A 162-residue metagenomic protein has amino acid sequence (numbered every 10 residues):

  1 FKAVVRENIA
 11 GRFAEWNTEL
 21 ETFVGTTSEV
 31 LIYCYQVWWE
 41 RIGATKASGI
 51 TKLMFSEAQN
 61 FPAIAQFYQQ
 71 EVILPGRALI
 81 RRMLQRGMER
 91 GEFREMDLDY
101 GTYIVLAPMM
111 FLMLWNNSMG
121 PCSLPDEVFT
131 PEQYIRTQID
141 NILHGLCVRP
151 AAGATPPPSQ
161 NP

Functional and structural regions predicted by a protein language model:
F1-N8, A65, Q69: Amphipathic alpha-helical segments enriched in hydrophobic/aromatic and basic residues that form the DNA-contacting
V5-W16, K46, P62, I80 (+2 more regions): Short amphipathic alpha-helical interaction/hinge segments
I9, E15-T51, D99-V105, I135: Hydrophobic alpha-helical connector segments
E15-L20, K52-S56, Q69, M119-P125: Short linear capping/connector segments at secondary-structure termini
E29, E40-G49, L53-F55, A63-E89 (+1 more regions): Amphipathic alpha-helical packing segments from all-alpha helical-bundle domains
E29, Y33, V37, L74 (+4 more regions): C-terminal peripheral helix-coil segments that are non-catalytic and often amphipathic
